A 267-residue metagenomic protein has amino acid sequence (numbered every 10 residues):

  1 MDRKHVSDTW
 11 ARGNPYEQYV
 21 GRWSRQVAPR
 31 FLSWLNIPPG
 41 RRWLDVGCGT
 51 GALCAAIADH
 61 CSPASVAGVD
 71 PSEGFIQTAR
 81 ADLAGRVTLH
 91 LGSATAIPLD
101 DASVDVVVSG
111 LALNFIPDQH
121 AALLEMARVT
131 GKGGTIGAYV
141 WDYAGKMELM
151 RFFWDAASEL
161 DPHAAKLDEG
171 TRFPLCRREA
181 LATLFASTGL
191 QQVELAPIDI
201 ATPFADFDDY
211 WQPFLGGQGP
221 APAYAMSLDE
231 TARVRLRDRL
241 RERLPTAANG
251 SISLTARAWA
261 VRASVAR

Functional and structural regions predicted by a protein language model:
D2-R12, T50-A52, E169-R267: Conserved Class I S-adenosyl-L-methionine
W10-R22: Class I SAM-dependent methyltransferase Rossmann-like catalytic core, especially the SAM/SAH-binding loop
R22-R41, A56: Conserved alpha-helix/loop element of class I SAM-dependent methyltransferases that forms part of the SAM/SAH-binding
R42-I97, H120-A121: Class I SAM-dependent methyltransferase SAM/SAH-binding core
T95-V106: A short acidic, Gly/Pro-enriched loop at the edge of an enzyme's catalytic core that lines a small-molecule cofactor
D105-Q119, D142: A short SAM/SAH-binding and catalytic strip from SAM-dependent methyltransferases
H120-T135: A short glycine-rich, Lys/Arg-flanked "PGG" loop and its adjoining helix->strand segment in the class I
T135-A164: Conserved class I S-adenosyl-L-methionine
